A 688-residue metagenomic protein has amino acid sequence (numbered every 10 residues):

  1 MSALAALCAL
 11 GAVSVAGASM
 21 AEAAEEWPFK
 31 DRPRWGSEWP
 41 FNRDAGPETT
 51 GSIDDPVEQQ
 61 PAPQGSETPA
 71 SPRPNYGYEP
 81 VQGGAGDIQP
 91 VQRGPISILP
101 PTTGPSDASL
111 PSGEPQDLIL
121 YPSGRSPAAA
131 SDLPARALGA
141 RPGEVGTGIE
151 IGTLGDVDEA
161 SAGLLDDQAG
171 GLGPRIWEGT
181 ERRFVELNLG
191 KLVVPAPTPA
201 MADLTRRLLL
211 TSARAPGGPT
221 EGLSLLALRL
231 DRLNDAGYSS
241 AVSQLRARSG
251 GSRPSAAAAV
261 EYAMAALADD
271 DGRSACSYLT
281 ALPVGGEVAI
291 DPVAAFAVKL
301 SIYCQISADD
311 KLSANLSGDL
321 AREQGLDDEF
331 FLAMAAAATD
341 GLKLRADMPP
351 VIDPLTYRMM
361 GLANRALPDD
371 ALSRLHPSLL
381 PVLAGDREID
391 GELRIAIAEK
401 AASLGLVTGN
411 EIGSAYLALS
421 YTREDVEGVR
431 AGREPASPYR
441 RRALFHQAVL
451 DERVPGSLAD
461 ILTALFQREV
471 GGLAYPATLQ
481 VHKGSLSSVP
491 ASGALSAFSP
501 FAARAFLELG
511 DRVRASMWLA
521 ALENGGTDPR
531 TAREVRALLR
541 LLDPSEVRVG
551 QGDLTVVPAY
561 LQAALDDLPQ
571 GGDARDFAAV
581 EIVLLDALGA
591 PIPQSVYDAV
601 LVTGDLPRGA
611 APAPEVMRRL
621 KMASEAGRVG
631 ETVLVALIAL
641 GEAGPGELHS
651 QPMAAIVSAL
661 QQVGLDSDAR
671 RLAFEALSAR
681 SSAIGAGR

Functional and structural regions predicted by a protein language model:
M1-E26: Gram-negative bacterial Sec-dependent N-terminal signal peptides
A23-L164: Compositionally biased, proline/threonine/alanine/serine-rich low-complexity intrinsically disordered stretches
G152-P219, L225-R229: N-terminal, Lys/Arg-enriched amphipathic/low-complexity engagement segments that precede the first folded domain
G170-T180, V194, L209-G218, Q244-P254 (+16 more regions): Solenoid-like repeat scaffolds
P219-L226, S252-E261, A289-K299, L326-L332 (+13 more regions): Generic helix N-cap/helix-start motif at coil->alpha-helix transitions
R232, E261-A266, C304, A505 (+1 more regions): Residue-level signature for tetratricopeptide repeat
C276-L375, Q551-G552: Extended amphipathic alpha-helical segments with heptad-repeat/coiled-coil character used for oligomerization, fusion
P368-V549: Extended alpha-helical solenoid scaffold regions that build the rod-like backbones of large eukaryotic assemblies
